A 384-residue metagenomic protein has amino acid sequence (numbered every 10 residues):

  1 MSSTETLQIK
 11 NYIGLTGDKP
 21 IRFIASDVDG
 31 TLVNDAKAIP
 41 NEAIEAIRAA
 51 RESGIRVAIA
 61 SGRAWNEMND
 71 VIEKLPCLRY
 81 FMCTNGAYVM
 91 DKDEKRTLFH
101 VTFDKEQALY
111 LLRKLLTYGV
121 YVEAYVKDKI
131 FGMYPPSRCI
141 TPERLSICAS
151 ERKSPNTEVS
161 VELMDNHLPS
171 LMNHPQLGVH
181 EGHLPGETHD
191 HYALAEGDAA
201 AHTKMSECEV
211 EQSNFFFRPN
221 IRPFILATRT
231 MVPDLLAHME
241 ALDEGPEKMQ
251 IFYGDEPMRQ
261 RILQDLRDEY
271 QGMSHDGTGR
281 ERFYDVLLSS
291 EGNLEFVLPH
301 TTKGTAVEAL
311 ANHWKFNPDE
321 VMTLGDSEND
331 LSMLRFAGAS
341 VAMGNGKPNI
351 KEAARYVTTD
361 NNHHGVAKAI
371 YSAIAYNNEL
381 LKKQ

Functional and structural regions predicted by a protein language model:
L7-F23, I39-P40, E295-Q384: Mg2+-dependent phosphoryl-transfer enzymes with acidic/Ser/Thr/Gly-rich catalytic loops
P20-D35: Asp-based phosphoryl-transfer active-site loop
A36-S53, G344: Basic, amphipathic juxtamembrane/active-site segments that coordinate anionic phosphate or diphosphate groups
I47-D70, N85, E123-Y125, E247-D255 (+1 more regions): Substrate-recognition element of Asp-dependent hydrolases with the DxDx(T/V) motif
R48-R51, L116, K351: Anion (oxyanion) recognition and catalysis
G54-A58, L78-R79, E247-K248, D319-E320 (+1 more regions): Short active-site oxyanion
F99-F103: Glycine/small-residue-rich loop that forms an oxyanion/phosphate-binding "nest" at active or ligand-binding sites
Y118-Y121, Y125-L324: Conserved acidic, metal-coordinating active-site core of Asp-based, Mg2+-dependent phosphoryl-transfer enzymes
